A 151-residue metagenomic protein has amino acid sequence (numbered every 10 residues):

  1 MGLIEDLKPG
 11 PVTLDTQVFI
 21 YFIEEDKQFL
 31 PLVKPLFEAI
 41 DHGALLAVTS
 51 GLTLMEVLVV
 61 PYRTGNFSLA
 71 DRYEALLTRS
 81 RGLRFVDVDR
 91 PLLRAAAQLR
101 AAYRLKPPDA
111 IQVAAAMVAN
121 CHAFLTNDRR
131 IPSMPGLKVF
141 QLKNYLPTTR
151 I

Functional and structural regions predicted by a protein language model:
M1-T49, Y62-A75, R129, K143-I151: Short, well-structured N-terminal submotif of metal-dependent ribonuclease cores
L3-L7, L83-R129: Active-site neighborhoods of divalent-metal-dependent phosphate/nucleic-acid chemistry enzymes
G10, H42-A44, R79-S80, N120 (+1 more regions): Structured helix-beta-strand junction loops
I23, P61, R100, P135: Short, flexible helix/strand-to-coil boundary loops that buttress conserved ligand/catalytic motifs in alpha/beta
L46, G82-R84, K138: Conserved beta-strand segments of alpha/beta enzyme cores
L52: Conserved catalytic or regulatory cores that recognize and/or transform ribose-phosphate-containing ligands
F85-V88, V139-N144: Short acidic-hydrophobic, aromatic-tinged amphipathic segments that line or gate anion-handling sites
